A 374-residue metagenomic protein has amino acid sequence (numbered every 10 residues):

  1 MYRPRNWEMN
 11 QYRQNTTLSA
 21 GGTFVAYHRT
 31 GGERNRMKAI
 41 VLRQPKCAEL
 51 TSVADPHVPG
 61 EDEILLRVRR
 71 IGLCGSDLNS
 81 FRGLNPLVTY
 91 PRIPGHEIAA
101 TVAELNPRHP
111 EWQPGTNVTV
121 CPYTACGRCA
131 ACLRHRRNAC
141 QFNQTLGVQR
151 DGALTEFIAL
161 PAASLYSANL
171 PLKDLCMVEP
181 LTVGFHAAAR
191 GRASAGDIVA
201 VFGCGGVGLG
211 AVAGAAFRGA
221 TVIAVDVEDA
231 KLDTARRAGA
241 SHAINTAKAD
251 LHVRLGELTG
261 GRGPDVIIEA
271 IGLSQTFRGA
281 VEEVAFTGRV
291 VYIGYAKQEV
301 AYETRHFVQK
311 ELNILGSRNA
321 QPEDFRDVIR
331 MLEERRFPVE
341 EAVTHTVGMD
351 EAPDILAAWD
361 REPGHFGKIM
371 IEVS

Functional and structural regions predicted by a protein language model:
Y27-N35, R278-E282, P322-S374: C-terminal hydrophobic helical "lid"/dimerization subdomain of Rossmann-like NAD(P)H-dependent oxidoreductases
P56-I71, L84-A130, S164, P171: Glycine-rich beta-strand-centered segment in the early N-terminal region that forms part of a ligand/cofactor-binding
E63, E97, T116-N117, A131 (+5 more regions): Residue-level marker of beta-strand positions
C126-F202, E340: NAD(P)H dinucleotide-binding glycine-rich loop of Rossmann-like/cofactor-binding domains, especially the beta1-alpha1
L172-A249, V253: Mid-domain Rossmann-like dinucleotide-binding core that forms the NAD(H)/NADP(H) cofactor-binding site
G191, D233, A238-N313: Glycine-rich cofactor phosphate-binding loops and adjacent beta1-alpha1 units of small-molecule cofactor enzyme domains
E228, A296, A320: Residues in the short beta-alpha loop(s) of Rossmann-like NAD(P)-binding domains
